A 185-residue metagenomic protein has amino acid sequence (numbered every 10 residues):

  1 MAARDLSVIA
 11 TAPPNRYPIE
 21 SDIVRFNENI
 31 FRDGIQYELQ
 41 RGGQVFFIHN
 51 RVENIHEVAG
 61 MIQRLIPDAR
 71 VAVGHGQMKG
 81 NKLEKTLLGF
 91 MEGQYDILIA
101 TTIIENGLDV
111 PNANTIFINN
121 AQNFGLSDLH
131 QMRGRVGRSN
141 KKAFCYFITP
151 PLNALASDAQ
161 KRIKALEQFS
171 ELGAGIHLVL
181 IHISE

Functional and structural regions predicted by a protein language model:
M1-K164, H177: Inter-lobe coupling/hinge segments of SF2-like helicase ATPases
A165-S170: Long, hydrophobic alpha-helical segments
E171-H177: Short, intrinsically disordered, charge-balanced linker/junction segments flanking boundaries in proteins
I181-E185: Conserved small/polar residues in nucleotide/adenosyl-binding loops
